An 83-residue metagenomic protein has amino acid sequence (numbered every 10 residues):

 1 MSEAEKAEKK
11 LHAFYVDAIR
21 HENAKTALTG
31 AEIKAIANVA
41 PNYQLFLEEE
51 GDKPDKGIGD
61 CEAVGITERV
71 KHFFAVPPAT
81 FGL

Functional and structural regions predicted by a protein language model:
M1-L83: Ubiquitin-like/PB1-type beta-grasp interaction modules and other compact soluble beta-rich domains
